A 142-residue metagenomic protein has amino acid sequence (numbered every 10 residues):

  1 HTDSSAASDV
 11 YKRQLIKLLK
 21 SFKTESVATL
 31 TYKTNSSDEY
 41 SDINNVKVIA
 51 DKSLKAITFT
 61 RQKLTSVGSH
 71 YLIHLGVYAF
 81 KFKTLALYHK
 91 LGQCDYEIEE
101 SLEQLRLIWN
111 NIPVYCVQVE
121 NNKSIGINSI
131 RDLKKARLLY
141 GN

Functional and structural regions predicted by a protein language model:
H1-A7, Y11: Single conserved hydrophobic/aromatic residue that forms the stacking wall/gate of nucleotide- or nucleobase-binding
T2, R61-Q62, V119: Short, well-ordered beta-to-alpha junction loops that form the rim of enzyme active sites and present histidine/acidic
S5, K33-S37, N122-S124: Short histidine/acidic/glycine/proline-rich micro-motifs that form metal- and phosphate-coordinating active-site loops
D9-C94: Conserved core of the sugar-phosphate nucleotidyltransferase
S69-N142: Conserved alpha/beta core of the MobA/IspD/sugar-nucleotide pyrophosphorylase nucleotidyltransferase superfamily
